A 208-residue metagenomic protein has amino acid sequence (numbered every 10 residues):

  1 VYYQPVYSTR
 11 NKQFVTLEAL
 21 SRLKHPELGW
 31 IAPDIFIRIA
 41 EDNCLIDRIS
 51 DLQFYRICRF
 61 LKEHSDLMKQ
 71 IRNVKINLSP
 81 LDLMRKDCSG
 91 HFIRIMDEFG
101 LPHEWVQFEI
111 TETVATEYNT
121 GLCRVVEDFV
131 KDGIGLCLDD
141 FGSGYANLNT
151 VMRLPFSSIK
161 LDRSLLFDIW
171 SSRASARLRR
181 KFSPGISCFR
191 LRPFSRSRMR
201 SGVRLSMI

Functional and structural regions predicted by a protein language model:
V1-I39, N77, L138: Active-site core of bacterial EAL-family cyclic-dinucleotide phosphodiesterase domains
V6-T9, L81-L83, C88, L166-I169: Hydrophobic pocket-lining residues within nucleotide cofactor-binding pockets
K12, F36, Q53, I76 (+4 more regions): Conserved, mostly hydrophobic/aromatic
Q13-L17, L45-L122: Catalytic core of bacterial c-di-GMP phosphodiesterases, primarily the EAL and HD-GYP domains, capturing alpha-helical
D34-E41, D47, E127, F167: Conserved long alpha-helical elements within nucleotide-processing catalytic cores of c-di-GMP signaling and class III
I35, I39, R56, N77-L78 (+4 more regions): Cyclic nucleotide signaling catalytic output domains
I93-I169, S175, R179-R180: The catalytic core of metal-dependent phosphodiesterases that act on cyclic dinucleotides
S171-S183, S187-M207: Low-acidity, Ser/Thr- and Arg-rich intrinsically disordered low-complexity segments
